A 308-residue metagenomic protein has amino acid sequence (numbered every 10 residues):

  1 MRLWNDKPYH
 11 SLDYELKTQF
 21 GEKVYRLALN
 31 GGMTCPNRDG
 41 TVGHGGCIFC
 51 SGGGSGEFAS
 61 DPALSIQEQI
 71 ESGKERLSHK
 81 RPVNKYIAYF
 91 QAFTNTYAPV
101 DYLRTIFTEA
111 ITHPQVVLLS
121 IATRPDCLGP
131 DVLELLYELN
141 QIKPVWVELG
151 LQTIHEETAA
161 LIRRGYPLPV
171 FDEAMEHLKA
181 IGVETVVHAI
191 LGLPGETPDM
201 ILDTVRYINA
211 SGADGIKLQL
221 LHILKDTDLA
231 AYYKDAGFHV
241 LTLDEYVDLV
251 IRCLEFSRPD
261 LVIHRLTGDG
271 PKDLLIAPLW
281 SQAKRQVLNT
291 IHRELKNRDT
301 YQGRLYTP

Functional and structural regions predicted by a protein language model:
M1-I87: N-terminal [4Fe-4S]-dependent radical SAM core
R2-Y14, G21-Y25, G215, I223-P308: Auxiliary Fe-S-binding modules of radical SAM enzymes
Y25-L29, Y86-A88, L119-I121, V145-L149 (+3 more regions): Hydrophobic faces of well-ordered beta-strands that scaffold small-molecule active sites in alpha/beta enzyme cores
G53-G73, L77-V100, Q115-L128, P144-V170 (+1 more regions): Core AdoMet radical
G73-L77, L128-I142, E173, L202-G212 (+1 more regions): Short amphipathic alpha-helices and their capping/turn segments at secondary-structure boundaries
L77-H79, I106-P114, E134-P144, E176-A180: Acidic (Asp/Glu)-rich catalytic clusters
R104-T108, Y137, T197-D214, G270-H292: Short, electropositive alpha-helical surface patch
P169-D228, D244-T267: Conserved C-terminal portion of the radical SAM core fold that forms the substrate/S-adenosylmethionine-binding
